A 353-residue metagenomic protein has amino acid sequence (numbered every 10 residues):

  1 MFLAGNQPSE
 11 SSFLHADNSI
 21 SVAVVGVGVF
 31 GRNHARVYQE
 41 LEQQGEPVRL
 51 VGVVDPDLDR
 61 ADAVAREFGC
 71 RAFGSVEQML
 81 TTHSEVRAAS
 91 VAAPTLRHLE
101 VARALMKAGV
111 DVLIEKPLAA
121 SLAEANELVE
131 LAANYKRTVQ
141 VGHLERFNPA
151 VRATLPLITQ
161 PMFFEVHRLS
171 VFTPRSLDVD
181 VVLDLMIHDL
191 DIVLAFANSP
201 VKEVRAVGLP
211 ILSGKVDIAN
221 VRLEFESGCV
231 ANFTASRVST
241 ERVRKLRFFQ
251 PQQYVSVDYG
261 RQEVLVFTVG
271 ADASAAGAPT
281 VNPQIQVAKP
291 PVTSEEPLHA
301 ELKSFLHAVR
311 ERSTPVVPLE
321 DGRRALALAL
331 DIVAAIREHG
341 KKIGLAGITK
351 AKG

Functional and structural regions predicted by a protein language model:
M1-H15, Q78, A88-S90, S304-G353: C-terminal helix-rich "cap/oligomerization" subdomain common to oxidoreductases
F2-F68, V193: N-terminal Rossmann-like dinucleotide-binding module
F2-L3, L190-E263, E295-R312, G347-G353: Contiguous beta-strand/loop segments that form the cofactor/metal-binding neighborhood of enzyme cores
N33, P56, K289-K303, V317: Active-site loop of classical SDR/Rossmann-like NAD(P)-dependent oxidoreductases, centered on the catalytic Tyr-X3-Lys
H34, F68-V129: Beta-loop-alpha module in the N-terminal Rossmann-like domain of NAD(P)-dependent dehydrogenases, especially those
G74, I114, V139-V141, V257: Hydrophobic residues in well-ordered beta-strands that form the structural core
A119-S176: A contiguous active-site-proximal alpha/beta segment in oxidoreductase catalytic domains
G142-P149, F172-V201, D321-G322: Mid-domain beta-loop-alpha active-site segment that forms a flexible, acidic cofactor/metal-binding surface
